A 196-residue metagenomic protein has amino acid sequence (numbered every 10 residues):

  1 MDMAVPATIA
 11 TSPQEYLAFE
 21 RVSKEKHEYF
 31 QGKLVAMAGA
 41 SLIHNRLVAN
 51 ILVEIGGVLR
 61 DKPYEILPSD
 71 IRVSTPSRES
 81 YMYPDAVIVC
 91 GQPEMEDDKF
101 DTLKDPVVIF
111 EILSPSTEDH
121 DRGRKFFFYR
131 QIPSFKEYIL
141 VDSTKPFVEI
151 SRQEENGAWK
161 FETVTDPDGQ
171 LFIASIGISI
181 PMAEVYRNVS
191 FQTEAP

Functional and structural regions predicted by a protein language model:
M1-P196: Gly/Pro/Ser/Thr-rich low-complexity, intrinsically disordered segments predominantly at protein N-termini
